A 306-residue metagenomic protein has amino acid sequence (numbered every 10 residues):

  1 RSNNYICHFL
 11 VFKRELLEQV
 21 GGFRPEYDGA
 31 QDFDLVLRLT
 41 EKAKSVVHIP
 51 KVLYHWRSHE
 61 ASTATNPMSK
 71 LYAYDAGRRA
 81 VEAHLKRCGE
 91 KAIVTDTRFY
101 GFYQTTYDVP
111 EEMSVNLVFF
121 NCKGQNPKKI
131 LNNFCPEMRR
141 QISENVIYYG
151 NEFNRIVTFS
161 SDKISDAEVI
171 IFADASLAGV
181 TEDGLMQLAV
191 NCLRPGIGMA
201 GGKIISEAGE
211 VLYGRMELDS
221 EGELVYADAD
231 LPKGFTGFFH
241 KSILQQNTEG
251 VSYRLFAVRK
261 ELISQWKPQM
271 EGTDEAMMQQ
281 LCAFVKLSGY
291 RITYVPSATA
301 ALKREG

Functional and structural regions predicted by a protein language model:
R1-E82, S252-V258, S264-T273: Conserved nucleotide-sugar donor-binding catalytic segment
R1-V11, E15, D219-K260: A recurrent flexible, glycine/aromatic-enriched loop bordering the glycosyltransferase active site that acts as
Y27, L37-H55, E82-T95, G272-T273 (+1 more regions): Catalytic donor-sugar/metal-binding loop of nucleotide-sugar-dependent glycosyltransferases
H55-R79, D108, E112, V211-E221 (+1 more regions): Nucleotide-sugar-dependent glycosyltransferase catalytic core
K129-S143: Short, acidic, metal-binding catalytic loop of nucleotide-sugar glycosyltransferases
F153-V169: Active-site nucleotide-sugar/metal-binding loop of Leloir-type enzymes
S165-V180: Short beta-strand-to-loop acidic/aromatic patch adjacent to the donor-nucleotide binding site
L177-E223: Conserved donor NDP-sugar-binding/catalytic core segment of glycosyltransferases
